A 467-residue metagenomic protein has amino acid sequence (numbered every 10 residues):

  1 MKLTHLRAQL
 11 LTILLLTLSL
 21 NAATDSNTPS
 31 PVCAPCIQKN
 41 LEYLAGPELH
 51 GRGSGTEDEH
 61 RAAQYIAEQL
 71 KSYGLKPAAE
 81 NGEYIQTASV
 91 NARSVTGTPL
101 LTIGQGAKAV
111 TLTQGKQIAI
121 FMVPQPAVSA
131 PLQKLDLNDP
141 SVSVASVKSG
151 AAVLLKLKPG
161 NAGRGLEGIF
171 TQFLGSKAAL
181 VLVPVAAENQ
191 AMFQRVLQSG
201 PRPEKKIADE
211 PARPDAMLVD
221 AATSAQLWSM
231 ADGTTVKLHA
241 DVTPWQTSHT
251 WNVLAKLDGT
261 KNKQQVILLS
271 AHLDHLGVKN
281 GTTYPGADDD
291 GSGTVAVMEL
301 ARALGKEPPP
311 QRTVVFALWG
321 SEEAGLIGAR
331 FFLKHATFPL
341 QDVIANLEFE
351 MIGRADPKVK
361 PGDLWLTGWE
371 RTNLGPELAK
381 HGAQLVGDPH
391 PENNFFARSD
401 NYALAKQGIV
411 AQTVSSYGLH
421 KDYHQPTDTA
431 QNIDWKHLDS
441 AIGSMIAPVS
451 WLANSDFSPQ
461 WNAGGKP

Functional and structural regions predicted by a protein language model:
M1-L10: Bacterial N-terminal signal peptides that target proteins for export
N21-P77, L257-G259, K263-V266, N462: N-terminal hydrophobic or amphipathic helices/low-complexity stretches enriched in small/hydrophobic/Pro/Gly
D25-P31, P47-E57, S72, S89 (+9 more regions): Second-shell loop/turn segments in exported
P47-A152, L157-N161: Noncatalytic luminal/extracellular "stalk/propeptide" segments of secretory-pathway proteins
V110-D215, P389: Extracellular/luminal Protease-associated
Q114-V144, S199-G286, R302, K306 (+1 more regions): Soluble metallo-hydrolase cores and metallopeptidase-like ectodomains found primarily in the secretory/periplasmic
K205, S224, N262, P309 (+1 more regions): Metal-dependent peptidase/peptidase-like ectodomains
R302, K421-P467: His/Asp/Glu-rich mid-to-C-terminal helical/loop segments that flank catalytic regions of hydrolases
